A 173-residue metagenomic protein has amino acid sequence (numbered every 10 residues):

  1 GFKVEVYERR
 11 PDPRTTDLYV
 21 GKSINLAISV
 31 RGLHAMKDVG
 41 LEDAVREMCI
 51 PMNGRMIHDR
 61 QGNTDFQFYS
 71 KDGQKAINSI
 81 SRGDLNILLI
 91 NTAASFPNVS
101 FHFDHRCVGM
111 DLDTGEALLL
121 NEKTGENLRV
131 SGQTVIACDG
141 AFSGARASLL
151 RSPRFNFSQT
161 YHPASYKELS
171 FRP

Functional and structural regions predicted by a protein language model:
G1-G21: Glycine-rich FAD pyrophosphate-binding loop
V6, N25, A137: Conserved SAM-binding loop
L18-I24, D72-A76: Short glycine-enriched, charge-decorated loop/helix-capping segments at active-site entrances that position
S29-E168: Conserved N-terminal helical subregion
S170-P173: Short, intrinsically disordered, charge-balanced linker/junction segments flanking boundaries in proteins
